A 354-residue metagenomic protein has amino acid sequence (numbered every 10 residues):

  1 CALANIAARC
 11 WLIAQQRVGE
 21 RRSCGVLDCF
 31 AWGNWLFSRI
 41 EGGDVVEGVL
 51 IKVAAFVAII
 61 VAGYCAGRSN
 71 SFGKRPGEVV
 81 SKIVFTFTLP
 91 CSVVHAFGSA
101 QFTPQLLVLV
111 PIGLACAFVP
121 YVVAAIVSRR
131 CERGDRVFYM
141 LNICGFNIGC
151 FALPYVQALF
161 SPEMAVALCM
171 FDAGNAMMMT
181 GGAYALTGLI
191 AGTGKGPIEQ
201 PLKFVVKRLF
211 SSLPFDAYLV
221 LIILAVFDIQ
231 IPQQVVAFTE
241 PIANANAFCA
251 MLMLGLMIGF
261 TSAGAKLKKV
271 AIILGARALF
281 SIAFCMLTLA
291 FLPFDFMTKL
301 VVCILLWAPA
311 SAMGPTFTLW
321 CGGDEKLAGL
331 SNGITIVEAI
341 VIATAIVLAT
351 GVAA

Functional and structural regions predicted by a protein language model:
C1, I13-C24: Short, low-complexity intrinsically disordered segments enriched in A/P/G/S/L with frequent Arg, especially at protein
C1-A7: Extreme N-terminal basic, low-complexity initiation segments that serve as generic localization/processing leaders
R9-W11, R22-C29, G33-A354: Alpha-helical transmembrane segments of multi-pass small-molecule/ion transporters
